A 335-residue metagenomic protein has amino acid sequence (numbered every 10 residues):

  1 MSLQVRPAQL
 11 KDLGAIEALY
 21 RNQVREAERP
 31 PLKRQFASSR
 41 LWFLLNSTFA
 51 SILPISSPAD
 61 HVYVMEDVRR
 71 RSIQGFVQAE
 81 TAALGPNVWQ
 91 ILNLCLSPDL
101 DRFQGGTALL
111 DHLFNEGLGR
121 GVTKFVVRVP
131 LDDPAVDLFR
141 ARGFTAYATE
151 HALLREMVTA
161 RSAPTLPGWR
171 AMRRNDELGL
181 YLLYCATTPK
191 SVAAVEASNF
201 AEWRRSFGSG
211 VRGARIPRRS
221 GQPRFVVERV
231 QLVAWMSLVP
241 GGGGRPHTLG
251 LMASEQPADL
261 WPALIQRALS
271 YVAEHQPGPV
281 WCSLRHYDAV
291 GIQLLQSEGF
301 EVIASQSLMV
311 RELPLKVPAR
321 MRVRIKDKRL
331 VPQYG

Functional and structural regions predicted by a protein language model:
Q4-P31, P167-V195: A short beta-loop-alpha structural element at the N-terminal edge of CoA-dependent acyl/N-acetyltransferase catalytic
E28-V62, V68-R69, V195-Q222: Active-site rim helix/loop that mediates acceptor-substrate recognition in acyltransferases
V64, R71-T81, Q90, V230-P240: Conserved beta-strand in the GNAT
E66, E80, L92-F103, L249-W261: A short, internal acetyl-CoA/4′-phosphopantetheine-binding micro-motif in the GNAT/acyltransferase core
T81-L92, D101, P240-G250, A304: A conserved beta-turn-beta hairpin within the catalytic core of GNAT-like acetyltransferases that forms part
L96, R102-N115, A141, A258-V272: Conserved acetyl-CoA-binding loop-helix of GNAT-fold acetyltransferases
G117-P130, E274-R285: Conserved GNAT acetyl-CoA-binding A-motif
L131-A148, H286-A304: Conserved active-site alpha-helix within GNAT-family acetyltransferase domains
